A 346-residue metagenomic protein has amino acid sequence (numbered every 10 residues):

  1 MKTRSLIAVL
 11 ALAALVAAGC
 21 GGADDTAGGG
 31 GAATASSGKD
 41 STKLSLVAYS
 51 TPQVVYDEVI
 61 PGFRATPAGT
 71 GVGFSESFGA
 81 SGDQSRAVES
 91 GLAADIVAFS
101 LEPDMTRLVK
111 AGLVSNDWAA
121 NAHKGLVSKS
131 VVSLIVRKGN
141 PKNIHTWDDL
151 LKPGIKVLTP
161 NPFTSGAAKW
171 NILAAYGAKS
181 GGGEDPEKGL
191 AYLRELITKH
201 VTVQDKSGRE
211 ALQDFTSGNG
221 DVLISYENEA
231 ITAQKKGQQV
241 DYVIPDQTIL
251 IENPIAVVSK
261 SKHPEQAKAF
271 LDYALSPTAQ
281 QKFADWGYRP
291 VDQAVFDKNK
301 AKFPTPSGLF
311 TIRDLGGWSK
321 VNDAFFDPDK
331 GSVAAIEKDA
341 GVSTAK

Functional and structural regions predicted by a protein language model:
K2, G22, E265-A267, D272-K346: Extracellular/periplasmic juxtamembrane helices and adjacent flexible linkers that interface with membrane partners
A14-G19: C-terminal motif of bacterial Sec signal peptides marking the signal peptidase cleavage site
G29-G31, A35-T164, G308: N-terminal segment of the mature folded domain
P61-A68, D148-G208: Ligand-binding cleft/hinge of the Venus flytrap
D117-V127, D148, Q234-I249, V258-S259: Short beta-strand->loop
V132-N140, I251-Q266, K282-W286, V291: A bilobed periplasmic-binding-protein/Venus flytrap-type ligand-binding module shared by bacterial periplasmic
G139-H145, T164, G177-D185, K260-A267: Short helix-loop capping/hinge motifs at secondary-structure junctions, enriched in acidic/polar residues
G182-D246, P254: Ligand-binding pocket segment of bilobal, Venus flytrap-like solute-binding proteins
